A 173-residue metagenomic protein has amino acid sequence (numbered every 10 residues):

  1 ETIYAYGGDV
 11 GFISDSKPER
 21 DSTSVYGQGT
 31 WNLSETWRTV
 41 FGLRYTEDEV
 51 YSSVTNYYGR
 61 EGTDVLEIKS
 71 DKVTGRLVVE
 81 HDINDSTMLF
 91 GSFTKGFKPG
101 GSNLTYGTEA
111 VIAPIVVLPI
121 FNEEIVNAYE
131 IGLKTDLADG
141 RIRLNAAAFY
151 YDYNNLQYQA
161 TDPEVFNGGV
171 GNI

Functional and structural regions predicted by a protein language model:
E1-I13, V50-S70, G101-I120, Y158-I173: Solvent-exposed loop segments that connect transmembrane elements
E1-N84: Signature of Gram-negative outer-membrane beta-barrel scaffolds
T23, V73, I115, I125-N127: Exposed loop/turn and edge beta-strand positions of beta-sandwich/beta-sheet ligand-binding modules
G27, R76-L77, L118-P119, G132-L133: Generic recognition of flexible, low-complexity loop/linker segments
G42, V78, G96, G100-G101 (+1 more regions): Glycine-centered flexibility sites
Y45-Y51, F93-P99, Y106-T108, L137 (+1 more regions): Transmembrane beta-strands of outer-membrane beta-barrel pores
D82, M88-T94, I120-I173: Membrane-embedded beta-barrel scaffold of Gram-negative outer-membrane proteins
